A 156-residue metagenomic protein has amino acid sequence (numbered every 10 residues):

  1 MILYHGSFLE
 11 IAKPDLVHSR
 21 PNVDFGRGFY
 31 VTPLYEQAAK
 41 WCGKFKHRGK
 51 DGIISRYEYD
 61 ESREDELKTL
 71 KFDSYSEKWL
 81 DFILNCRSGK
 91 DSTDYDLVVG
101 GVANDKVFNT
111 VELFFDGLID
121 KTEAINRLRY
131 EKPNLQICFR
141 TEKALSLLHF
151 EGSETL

Functional and structural regions predicted by a protein language model:
M1-V23: Short aromatic-glycine-(Arg/Gly/Cys) micro-motifs in beta-strand/loop hairpins
L3-H5, Y30-V31, R56-E58: Short, conserved beta-strand segments within well-ordered enzyme catalytic domains that often line or immediately flank
I11-P14, Y35-K40, L118-K121: Short amphipathic alpha-helical surface micro-motifs
R20-K44: Extended catalytic/binding region for NAD+/ADP-ribose chemistry, centered on the ART fold
V23-D24, K44-L156: Conserved NAD+-utilizing ADP-ribose enzyme module
